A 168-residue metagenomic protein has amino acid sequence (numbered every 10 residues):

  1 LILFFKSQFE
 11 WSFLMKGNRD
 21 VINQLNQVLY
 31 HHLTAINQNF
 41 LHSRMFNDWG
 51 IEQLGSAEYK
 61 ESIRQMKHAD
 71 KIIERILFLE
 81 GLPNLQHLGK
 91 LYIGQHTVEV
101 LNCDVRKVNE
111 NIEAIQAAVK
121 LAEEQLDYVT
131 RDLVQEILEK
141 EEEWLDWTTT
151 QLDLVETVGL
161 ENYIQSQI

Functional and structural regions predicted by a protein language model:
L3-I168: Iron-associated oxidoreductase/ferritin-like identity signal
